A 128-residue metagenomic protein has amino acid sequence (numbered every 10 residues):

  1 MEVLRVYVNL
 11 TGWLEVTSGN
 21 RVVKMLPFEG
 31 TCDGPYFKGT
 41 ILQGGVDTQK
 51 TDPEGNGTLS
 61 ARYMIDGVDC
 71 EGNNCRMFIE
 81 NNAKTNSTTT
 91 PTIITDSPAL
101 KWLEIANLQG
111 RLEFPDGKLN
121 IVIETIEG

Functional and structural regions predicted by a protein language model:
M1-G128: Beta-strand-enriched cores of mature, soluble protein domains
